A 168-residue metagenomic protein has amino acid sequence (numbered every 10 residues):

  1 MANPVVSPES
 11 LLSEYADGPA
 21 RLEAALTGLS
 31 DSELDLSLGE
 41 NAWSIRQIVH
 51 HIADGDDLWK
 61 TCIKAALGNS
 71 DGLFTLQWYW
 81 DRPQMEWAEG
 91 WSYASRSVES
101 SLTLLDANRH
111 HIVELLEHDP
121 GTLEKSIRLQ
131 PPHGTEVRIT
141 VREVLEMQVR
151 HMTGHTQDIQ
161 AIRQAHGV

Functional and structural regions predicted by a protein language model:
M1-D17: Extreme N-terminal tail/first-helix region
N3-V6, I45, M85-S101, G134-R142: Acidic/His metal-coordination segments adjacent to aromatic residues that form catalytic metal sites in metalloenzymes
E9-S13, K60, K64, L102: Generic detector of well-ordered alpha-helical segments enriched in charged/polar residues, highlighting helical
L12, A16-P19, A42, V49 (+4 more regions): Generic structural concept
E14, G18, Q84-K125: Acidic/histidine-rich alpha-helical segments that form the ligand environment of transition-metal centers
D17, R21-Q47: Long, hydrophobic N-terminal alpha-helical segment
P19-S30, D57-K64, D106-P120, T153-T156 (+1 more regions): Structural signal for well-ordered, non-membrane alpha-helices
D35-M85, I127-V168: Short, contiguous alpha-helical
